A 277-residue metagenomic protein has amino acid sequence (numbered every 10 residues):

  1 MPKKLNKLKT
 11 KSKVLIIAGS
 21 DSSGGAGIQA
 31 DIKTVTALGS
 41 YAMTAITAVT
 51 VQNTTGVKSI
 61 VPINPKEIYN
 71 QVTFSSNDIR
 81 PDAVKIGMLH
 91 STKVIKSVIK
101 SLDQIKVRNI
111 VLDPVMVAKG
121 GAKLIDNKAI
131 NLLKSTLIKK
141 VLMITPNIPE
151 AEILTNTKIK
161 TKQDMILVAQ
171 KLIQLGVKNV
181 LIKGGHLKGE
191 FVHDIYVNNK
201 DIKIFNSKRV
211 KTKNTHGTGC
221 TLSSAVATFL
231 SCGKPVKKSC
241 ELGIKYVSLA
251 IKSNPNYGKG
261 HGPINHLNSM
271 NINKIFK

Functional and structural regions predicted by a protein language model:
P2-I16, V35-K119, K123, M270: Conserved N-terminal subdomain of the carbohydrate kinase-like
P2-T10, G27, E190-F205: Acidic-glycine-rich active-site phosphate/pyrophosphate-binding loop
K11, P62, K237-K277: Charged C-terminal helix
I17-S23, I202-H216: Short pre-catalytic strand/loop immediately N-terminal to key active-site residues, enriched for Gly-Thr
G24-S40: N-terminal basic/disordered segments at the start of proteins
Q29-T34, I153, T212-V236: Short, small-residue alpha-helix embedded
L38-M43, K203, F229-G243: Phosphate-handling active-site elements
N127-I202: Conserved phosphate/ATP/ADP-binding segment of small-molecule kinases
